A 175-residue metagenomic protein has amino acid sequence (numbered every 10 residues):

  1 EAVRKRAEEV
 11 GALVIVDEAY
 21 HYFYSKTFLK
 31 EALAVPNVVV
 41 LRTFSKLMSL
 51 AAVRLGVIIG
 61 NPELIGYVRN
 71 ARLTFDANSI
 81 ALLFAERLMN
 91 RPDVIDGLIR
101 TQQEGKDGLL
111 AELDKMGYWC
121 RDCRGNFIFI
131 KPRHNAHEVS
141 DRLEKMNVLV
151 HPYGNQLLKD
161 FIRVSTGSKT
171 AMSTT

Functional and structural regions predicted by a protein language model:
E1-L47: Active-site pre-lysine segment of PLP-dependent enzymes
K5, R142-H151, N155-T175: PLP-dependent enzyme catalytic core of the Aspartate aminotransferase-like
N37-D114, Y118-R121: PLP-dependent aminotransferase class I/II
A52, R124, L157-D160: Short acidic/glycine-enriched loop/turn segments that link adjacent beta-strands
G60, I130-H134, T166-S168: Short beta-strand-to-loop capping motifs
Q103, E112-M146, I162: Conserved PLP-binding catalytic core of the aspartate aminotransferase-like
